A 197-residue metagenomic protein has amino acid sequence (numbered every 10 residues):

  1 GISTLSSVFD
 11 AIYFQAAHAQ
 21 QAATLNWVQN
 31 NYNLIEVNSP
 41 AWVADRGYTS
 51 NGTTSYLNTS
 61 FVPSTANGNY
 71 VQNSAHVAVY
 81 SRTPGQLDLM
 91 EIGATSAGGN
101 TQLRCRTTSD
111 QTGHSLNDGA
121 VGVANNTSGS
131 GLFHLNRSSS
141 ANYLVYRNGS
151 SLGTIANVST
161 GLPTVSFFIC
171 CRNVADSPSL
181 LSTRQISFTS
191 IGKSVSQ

Functional and structural regions predicted by a protein language model:
G1-Q197: Polar, enzyme-active/binding microenvironments
